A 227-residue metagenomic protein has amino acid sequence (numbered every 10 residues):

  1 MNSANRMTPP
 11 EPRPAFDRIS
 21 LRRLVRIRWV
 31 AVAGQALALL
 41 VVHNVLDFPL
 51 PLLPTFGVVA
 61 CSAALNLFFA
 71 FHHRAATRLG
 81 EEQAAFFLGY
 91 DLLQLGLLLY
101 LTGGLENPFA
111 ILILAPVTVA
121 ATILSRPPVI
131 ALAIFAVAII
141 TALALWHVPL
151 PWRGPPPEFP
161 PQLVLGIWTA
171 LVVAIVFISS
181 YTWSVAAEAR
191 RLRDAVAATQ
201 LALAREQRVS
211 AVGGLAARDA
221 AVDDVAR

Functional and structural regions predicted by a protein language model:
N2-P10, F68-R74, T169-L201: Juxtamembrane or sensor-core-proximal signal-transducing alpha helices that couple sensory domains to cytosolic
N2-R74: N-terminal signal-anchor/first transmembrane helix of integral membrane proteins
A33, L37-V59, R74-F86, I123-Y181: Alpha-helical transmembrane segments and their interfaces in multipass membrane proteins
A36-L40, L67, G96-Y100, T118-V119 (+2 more regions): Alpha-helical transmembrane segments of multipass membrane proteins
A76-A115, V129-A133: Subset of alpha-helical transmembrane segments and adjacent helix-loop junctions that display helix-helix
A110-V117, A174, I178: Hydrophobic core segments of transmembrane alpha-helices in multi-pass, intramembrane catalytic enzymes
A195-D224: Conserved HAMP-HisKA connector
